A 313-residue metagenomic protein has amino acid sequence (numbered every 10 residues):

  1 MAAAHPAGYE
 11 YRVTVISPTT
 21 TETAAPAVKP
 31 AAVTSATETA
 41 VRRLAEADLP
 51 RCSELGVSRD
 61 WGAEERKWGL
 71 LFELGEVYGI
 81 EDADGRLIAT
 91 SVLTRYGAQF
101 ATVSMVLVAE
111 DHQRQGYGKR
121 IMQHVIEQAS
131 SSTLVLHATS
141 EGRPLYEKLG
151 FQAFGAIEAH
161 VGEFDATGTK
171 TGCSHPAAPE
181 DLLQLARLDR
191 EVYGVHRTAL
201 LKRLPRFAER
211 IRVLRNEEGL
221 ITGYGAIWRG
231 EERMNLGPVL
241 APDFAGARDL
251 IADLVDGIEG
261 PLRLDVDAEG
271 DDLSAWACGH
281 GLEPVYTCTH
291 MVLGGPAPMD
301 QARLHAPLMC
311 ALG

Functional and structural regions predicted by a protein language model:
Y11-E46, E163-P179: Conserved N-terminal entry element of GNAT/NAT acetyltransferase domains
T14-E22, V28, A138, L149-T167 (+3 more regions): Active-site/acyl-donor-binding loops of N-acyltransferases
P50-S53, F151-N235, A245: Amide-forming acyltransferase catalytic core, primarily the GNAT-like/NAT-type and related acyltransferase folds
E64-A89, T102, S132-T133, A156 (+2 more regions): A short helix-loop-beta-strand connector motif used in the catalytic cores of GNAT acetyltransferases and, in some
G79, R86-T94, F100-L107, V213 (+2 more regions): Conserved beta-strand in the GNAT
M105-V108, R114-E127, K148, D243-D256 (+1 more regions): Conserved acetyl-CoA-binding loop-helix of GNAT-fold acetyltransferases
E110-L182: Contiguous mid-protein beta-loop-alpha structural module that forms a pocket-lining wall or clamp of enzyme active
I221-V266: Flexible loop/N-cap segments at domain edges
